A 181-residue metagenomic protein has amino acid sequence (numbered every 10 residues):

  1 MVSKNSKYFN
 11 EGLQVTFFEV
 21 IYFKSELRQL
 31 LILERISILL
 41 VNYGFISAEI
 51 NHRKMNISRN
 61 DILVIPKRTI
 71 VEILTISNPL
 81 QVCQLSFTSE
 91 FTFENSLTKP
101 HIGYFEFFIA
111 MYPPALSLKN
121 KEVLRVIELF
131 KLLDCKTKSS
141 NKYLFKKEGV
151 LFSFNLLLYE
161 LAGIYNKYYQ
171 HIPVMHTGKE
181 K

Functional and structural regions predicted by a protein language model:
M1-S58: Generic protein-terminus/edge-of-domain signal
K4-F9, I76-S139, K167: A hydrophobic/aromatic-rich effector-binding and dimerization subdomain of bacterial HTH-type transcriptional regulators
R35, R59, P79-Q81, L151: A structure-centric signal for secondary-structure junctions around beta-strands
S37-L40, R125-L132, S153, L157-E160: Amphipathic, well-ordered alpha-helical segments in soluble domains
S47-E49, I65, V71-S77: Short beta-strand His + acidic residue motifs that chelate non-heme Fe in jelly-roll/DSBH and cupin folds
I50, R59, L74-T75, S96: Short glycine-/acidic-enriched loop or helix-start segments at secondary-structure transitions that form or flank
I57-I70, S86: Conserved metal-binding segment of the jelly-roll/cupin
N120, S140-V150, L161-K181: Short, Lys/Arg-enriched, Trp-marked, Pro/Gly-tolerant hinge/linker segments that flank
